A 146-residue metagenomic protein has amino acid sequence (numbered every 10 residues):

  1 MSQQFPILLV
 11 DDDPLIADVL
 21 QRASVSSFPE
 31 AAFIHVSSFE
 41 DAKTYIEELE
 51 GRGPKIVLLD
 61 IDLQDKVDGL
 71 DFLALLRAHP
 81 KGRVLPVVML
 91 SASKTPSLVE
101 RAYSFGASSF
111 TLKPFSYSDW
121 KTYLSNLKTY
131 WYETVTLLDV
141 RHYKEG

Functional and structural regions predicted by a protein language model:
Q4-S24: Conserved acidic segment of CheY-like receiver
V36-I56: Acidic, metal-coordinating helix/loop segments flanking the phosphotransfer/catalytic sites of two-component signaling
L59-D62: Active-site residues of response regulator receiver
D68-R83: Short amphipathic alpha-helix used as the core "switch/output" element in two-component signaling
D71, K94-T111: Alpha4 helix (beta4-alpha4-beta5 surface) of REC/receiver domains from two-component response regulators
F115-S125: C-terminal output helix
L124, T129-G146: CheY-like receiver
